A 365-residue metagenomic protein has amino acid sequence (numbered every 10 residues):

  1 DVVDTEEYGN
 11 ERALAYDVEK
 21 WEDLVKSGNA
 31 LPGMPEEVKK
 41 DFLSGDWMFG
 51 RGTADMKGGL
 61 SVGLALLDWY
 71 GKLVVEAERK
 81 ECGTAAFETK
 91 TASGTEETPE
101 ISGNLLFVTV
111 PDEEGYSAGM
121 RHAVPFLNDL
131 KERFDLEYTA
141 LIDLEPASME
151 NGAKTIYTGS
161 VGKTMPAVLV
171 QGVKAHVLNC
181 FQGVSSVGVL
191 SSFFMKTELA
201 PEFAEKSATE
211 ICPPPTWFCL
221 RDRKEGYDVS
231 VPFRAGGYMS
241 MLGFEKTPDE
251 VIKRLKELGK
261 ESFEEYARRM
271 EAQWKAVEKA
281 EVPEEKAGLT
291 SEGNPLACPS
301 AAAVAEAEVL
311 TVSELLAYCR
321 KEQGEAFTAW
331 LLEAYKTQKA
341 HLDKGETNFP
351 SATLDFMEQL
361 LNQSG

Functional and structural regions predicted by a protein language model:
D1-R51, E100: Acidic/His- and Gly-rich active-site-bordering loop/insert found across diverse amide/peptide-bond hydrolases
V2, G162-K163: Short glycine-enriched loops at secondary-structure junctions
T5-Y8, E22-V25, E76-A77, R133-Y138 (+3 more regions): Short, surface-exposed, polar/charged, turn-prone segments marking secondary-structure boundaries
R12-K26, M56, E145-A153, T209-P213: Short, mixed-charge, low-aromatic patches
V38-G159: Acidic/histidine-rich catalytic neighborhood of metal-dependent amide-processing enzymes
D41-L43, P166-V173: The feature captures the short pre-catalytic strand/loop hairpin that immediately precedes and shapes the active-site
F107, V168, M239-M241: A structural signal for short, well-ordered beta-strand segments
P146-N151, T158, T164, V173-G365: Metal-dependent amide/peptide-bond hydrolase catalytic core, centered on the "pita-bread" metallohydrolase fold
